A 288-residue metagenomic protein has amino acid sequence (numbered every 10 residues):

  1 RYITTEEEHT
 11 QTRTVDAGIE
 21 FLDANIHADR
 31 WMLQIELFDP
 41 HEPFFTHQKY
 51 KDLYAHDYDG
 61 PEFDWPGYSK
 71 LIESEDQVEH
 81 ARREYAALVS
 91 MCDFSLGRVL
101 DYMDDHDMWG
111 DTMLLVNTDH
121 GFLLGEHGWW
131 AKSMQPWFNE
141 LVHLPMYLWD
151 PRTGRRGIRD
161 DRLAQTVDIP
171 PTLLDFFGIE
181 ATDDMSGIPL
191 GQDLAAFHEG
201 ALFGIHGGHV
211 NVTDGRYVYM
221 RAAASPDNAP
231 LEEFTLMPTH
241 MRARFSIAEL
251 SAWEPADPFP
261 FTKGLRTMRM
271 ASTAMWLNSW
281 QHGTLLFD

Functional and structural regions predicted by a protein language model:
Y2-E8, S74-V89, S133-M134, T153-A164 (+3 more regions): Active-site rim elements
H9-I26, W65-L114: A long, amphipathic alpha-helix that forms part of the scaffold/cap immediately adjacent to metal-dependent active
T10-P61, D104-M113, Y219: Active-site regions of oxyanion-processing enzymes, predominantly non-cytosolic
Q11, V15, G110-T112, F122 (+1 more regions): Polar, surface-exposed loop/tail segments that function as active-site lids or cofactor/substrate-recognition elements
D29-W31, D39-T46, F122-E126, A131-K132 (+3 more regions): Short catalytic/ligand-binding loop motif for oxyanion handling, primarily in non-cytosolic enzymes, centered on
M32-D39, M113-T118, G125, Y147-L148 (+2 more regions): Short beta-strand segments
F45-K49, L53-H56, Y102-R155, Q165: Histidine-centered active-site microenvironments of extracellular/periplasmic hydrolases and transferases
F138-N139, H206-D288: C-terminal, low-complexity/hydrophilic appendages and adjacent surface loops of extracellular/periplasmic anionic
